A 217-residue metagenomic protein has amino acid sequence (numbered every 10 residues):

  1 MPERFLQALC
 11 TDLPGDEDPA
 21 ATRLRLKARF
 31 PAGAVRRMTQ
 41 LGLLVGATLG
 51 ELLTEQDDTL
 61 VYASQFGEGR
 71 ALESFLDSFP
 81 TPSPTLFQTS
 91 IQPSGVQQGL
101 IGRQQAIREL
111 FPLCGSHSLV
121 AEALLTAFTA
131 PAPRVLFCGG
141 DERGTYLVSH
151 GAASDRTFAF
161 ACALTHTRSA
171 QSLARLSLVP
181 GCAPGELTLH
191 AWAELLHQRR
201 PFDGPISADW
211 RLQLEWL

Functional and structural regions predicted by a protein language model:
M1-E122, T129-R134, G139-L217: Conserved "HGTGT" condensation-loop signature of ketosynthase/thiolase-family condensing enzymes that catalyze
